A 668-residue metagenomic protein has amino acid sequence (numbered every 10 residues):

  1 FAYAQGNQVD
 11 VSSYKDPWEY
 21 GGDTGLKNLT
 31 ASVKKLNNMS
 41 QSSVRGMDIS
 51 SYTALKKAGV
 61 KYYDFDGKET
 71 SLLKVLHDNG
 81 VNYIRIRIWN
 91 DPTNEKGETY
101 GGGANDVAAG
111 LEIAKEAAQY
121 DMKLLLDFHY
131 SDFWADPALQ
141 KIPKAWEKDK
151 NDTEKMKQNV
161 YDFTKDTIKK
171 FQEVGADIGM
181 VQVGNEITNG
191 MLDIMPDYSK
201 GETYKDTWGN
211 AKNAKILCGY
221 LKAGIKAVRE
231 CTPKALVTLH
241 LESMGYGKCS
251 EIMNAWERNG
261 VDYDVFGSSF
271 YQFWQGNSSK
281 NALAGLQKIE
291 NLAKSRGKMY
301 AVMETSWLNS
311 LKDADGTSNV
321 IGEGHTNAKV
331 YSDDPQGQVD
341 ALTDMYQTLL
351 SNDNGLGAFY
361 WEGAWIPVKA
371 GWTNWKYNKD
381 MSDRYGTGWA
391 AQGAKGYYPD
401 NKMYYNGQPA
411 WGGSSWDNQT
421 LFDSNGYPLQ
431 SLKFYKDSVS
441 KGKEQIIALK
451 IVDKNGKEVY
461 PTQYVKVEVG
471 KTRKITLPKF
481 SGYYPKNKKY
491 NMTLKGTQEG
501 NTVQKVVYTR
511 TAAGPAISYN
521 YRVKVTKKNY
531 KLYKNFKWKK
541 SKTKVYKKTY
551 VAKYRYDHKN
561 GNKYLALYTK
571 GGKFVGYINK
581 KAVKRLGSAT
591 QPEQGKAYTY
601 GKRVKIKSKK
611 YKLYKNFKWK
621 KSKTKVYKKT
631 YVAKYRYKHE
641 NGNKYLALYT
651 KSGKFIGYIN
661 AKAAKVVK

Functional and structural regions predicted by a protein language model:
V9-N79: N-terminal carbohydrate-binding accessory modules
M47, L76, D127, V181 (+3 more regions): Conserved, mostly hydrophobic/aromatic
L72, T232-L236, M244-T326, T343-L350 (+1 more regions): Glycoside hydrolase catalytic-domain groove-lining segments
V75-A235, E242: Substrate-binding cleft and catalytic face of glycoside hydrolase catalytic domains, especially the flexible beta-alpha
S310-A341, F359-K443: Aromatic-rich peripheral "rim/lid" segments of glycoside hydrolase catalytic domains that contact and position glycan
K443-I446, I451, L494-G514: Conserved "repeat-terminator" motif of extracellular CCP/Sushi domains
K454-K457, A513-Y568, G587-Y649, K654 (+1 more regions): Beta-loop motif signature
K471-G496, D557-A566, N641-A647: Surface-exposed interfaces of beta-sheet-rich extracellular modules
